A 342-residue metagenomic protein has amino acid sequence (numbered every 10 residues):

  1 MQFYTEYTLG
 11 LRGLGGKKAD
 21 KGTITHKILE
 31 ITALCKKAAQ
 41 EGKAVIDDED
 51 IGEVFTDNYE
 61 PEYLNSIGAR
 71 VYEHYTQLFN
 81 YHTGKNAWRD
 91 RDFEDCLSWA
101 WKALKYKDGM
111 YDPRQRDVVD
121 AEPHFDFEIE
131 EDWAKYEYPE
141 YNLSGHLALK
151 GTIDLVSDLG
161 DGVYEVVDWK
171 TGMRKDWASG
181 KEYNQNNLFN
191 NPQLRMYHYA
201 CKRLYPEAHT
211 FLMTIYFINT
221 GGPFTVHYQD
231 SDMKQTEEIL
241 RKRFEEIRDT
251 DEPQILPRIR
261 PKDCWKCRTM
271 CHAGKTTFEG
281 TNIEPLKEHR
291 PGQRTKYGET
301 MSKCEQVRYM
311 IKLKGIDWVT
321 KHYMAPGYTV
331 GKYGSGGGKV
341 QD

Functional and structural regions predicted by a protein language model:
M1-G13, V166, R174-G180, R243-D251: Short amphipathic alpha-helical segments and their helix-coil junctions
M1-Y59, K296, I311-D342: Charged, glycine-rich intrinsically disordered N-terminal tails and low-complexity linkers that flank
E6-L9, P113-P123, P257-K262: Short coil/turn segments at secondary-structure boundaries
K17, K21, T25, D92 (+2 more regions): Hydrophobic (often cysteine-bearing) scaffold residues that line and stabilize catalytic clefts of nucleotide/cofactor
T25-H26, L155, M213, C267: A residue-level signal for conserved active-site and pocket-lining positions in enzyme catalytic cores
I28-K135: A non-catalytic, helix-rich entry segment at domain boundaries
E60, N186-F189, H198-D342: Metal-dependent nuclease catalytic regions and adjoining charged, substrate-binding loops involved in nucleic-acid end
P123-K242: Mg2+/Mn2+-dependent nuclease catalytic core
